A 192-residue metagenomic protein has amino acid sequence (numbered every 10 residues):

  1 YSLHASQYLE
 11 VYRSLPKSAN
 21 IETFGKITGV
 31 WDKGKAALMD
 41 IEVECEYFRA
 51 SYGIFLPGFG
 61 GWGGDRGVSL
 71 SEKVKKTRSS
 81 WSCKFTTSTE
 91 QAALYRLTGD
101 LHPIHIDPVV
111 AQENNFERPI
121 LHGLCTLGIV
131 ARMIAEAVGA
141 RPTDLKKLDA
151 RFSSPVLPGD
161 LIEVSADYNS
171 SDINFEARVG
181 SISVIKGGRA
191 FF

Functional and structural regions predicted by a protein language model:
Y1-S2, Q7-V11, L101, E113 (+1 more regions): Active-site helix/loop of acyl-thioester processing domains in fatty-acid/polyketide metabolism, spanning hotdog-fold
S6-C83, P158, E163-F192: HotDog/MaoC-like acyl-thioester-processing domains
I54-L121, A135, G139: Catalytic strand-loop segment that frames the active site of acyl-thioester-processing enzymes
M133-Y168: A conserved acidic, glycine/proline-rich C-terminal tail/linker
